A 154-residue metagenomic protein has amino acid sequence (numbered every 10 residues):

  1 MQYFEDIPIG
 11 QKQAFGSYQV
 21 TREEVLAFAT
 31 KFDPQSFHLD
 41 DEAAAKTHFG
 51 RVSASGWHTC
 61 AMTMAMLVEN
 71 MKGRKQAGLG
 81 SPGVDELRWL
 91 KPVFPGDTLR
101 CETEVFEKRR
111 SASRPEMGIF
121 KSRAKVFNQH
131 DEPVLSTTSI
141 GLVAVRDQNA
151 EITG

Functional and structural regions predicted by a protein language model:
M1-G83, Q148-G154: Hot-dog-fold acyl-thioester-processing enzymes
Q2-I9, P92-G154: HotDog/MaoC-like acyl-thioester-processing domains
A14-Q19, R88, I140-L142: Generic structural detector for well-ordered beta-strands
G73-D97, C101: Mid-chain, well-packed structural core segment of small domains
